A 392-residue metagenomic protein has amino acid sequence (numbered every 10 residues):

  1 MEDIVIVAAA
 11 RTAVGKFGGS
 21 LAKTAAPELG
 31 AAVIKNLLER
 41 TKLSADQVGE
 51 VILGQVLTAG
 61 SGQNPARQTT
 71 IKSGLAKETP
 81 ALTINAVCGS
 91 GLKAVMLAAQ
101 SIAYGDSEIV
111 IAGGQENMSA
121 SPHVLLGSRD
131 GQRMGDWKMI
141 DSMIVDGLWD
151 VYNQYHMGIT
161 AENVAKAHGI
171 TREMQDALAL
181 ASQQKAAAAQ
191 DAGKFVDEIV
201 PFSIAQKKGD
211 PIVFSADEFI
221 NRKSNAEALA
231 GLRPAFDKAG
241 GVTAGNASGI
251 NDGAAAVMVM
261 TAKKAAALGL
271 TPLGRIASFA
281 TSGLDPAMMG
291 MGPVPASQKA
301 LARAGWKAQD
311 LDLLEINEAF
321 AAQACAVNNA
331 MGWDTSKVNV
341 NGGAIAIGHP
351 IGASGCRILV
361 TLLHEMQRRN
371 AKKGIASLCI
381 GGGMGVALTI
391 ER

Functional and structural regions predicted by a protein language model:
M1-S61, P65-S73, P80, T160-R172 (+5 more regions): Conserved active-site "lid/cap" helical segment
M1-T24, N36, A226-M291, P295 (+3 more regions): Condensing-enzyme catalytic core mediating Claisen C-C bond formation in acyl metabolism
R11-T12, A22-A32, R40, M174-A267 (+1 more regions): N-terminal extracellular/periplasmic Venus flytrap/periplasmic-binding protein-like
D46-G54, P80-N85, V110-Q115, M174-A181 (+5 more regions): Beta-strand segments within the central parallel beta-sheet cores of soluble alpha/beta enzyme folds
Q55-I109, Y152-H156, K223-G249, A330-R357 (+2 more regions): Conserved catalytic cysteine-centered active-site region of acyl-thioester-dependent Claisen-condensing enzymes
I84-E116, I159, A165-K194, A256-K263 (+3 more regions): Active-site-proximal alpha-helical scaffold in enzymes
I109-N163: Flexible glycine-/small-residue-enriched beta->alpha junction loops that bind anionic phosphate/pyrophosphate groups
I159-E162, F195-E198, Q206-K207, A277-A346: Active-site pocket-lining segment
